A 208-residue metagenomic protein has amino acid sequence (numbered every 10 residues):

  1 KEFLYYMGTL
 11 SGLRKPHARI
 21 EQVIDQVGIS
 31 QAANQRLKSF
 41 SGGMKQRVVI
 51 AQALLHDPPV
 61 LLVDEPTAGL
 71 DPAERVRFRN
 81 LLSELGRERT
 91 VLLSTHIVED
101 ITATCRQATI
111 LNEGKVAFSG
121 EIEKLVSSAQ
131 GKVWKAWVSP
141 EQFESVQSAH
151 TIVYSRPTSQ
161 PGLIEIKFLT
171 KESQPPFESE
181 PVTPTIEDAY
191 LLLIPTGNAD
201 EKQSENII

Functional and structural regions predicted by a protein language model:
Y5, T9-A32: Conserved ABC ATPase "signature" region
R36-F40: Conserved ABC ATPase signature
I50: Hydrophobic anchor residue at the start of the ABC signature
D57: Conserved catalytic motifs of ABC-family nucleotide-binding domains
L61-E65: Catalytic Walker B motif of ABC-type/P-loop ATPase nucleotide-binding domains
T67-A68, V98: Short loop immediately C-terminal to the Walker-B catalytic DE motif in ABC-type ATPase nucleotide-binding domains
F78-F168: ABC transporter nucleotide-binding domain
